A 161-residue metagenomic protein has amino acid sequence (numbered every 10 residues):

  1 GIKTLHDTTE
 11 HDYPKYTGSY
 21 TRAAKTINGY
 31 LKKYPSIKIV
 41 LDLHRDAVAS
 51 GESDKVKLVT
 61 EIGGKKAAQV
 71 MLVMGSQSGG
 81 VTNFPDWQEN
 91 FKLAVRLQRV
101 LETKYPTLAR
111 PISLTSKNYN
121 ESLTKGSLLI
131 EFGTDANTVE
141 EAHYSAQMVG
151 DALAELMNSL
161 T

Functional and structural regions predicted by a protein language model:
G1-V59: Catalytic-core regions of hydrolytic enzymes
I2-K3, Y34-I39, A67-Q69, T107-L108 (+1 more regions): Loop/turn elements at helix/coil->beta-strand transitions in domains of secreted/extracellular proteins
D7-E10, D42-D46, M74-Q77, S113-S116 (+1 more regions): Active-site-proximal beta-strand/loop segments in catalytic clefts of secreted hydrolases
T9-G18, I27-N28, L58, G79-Q88 (+1 more regions): Second-shell loop/turn segments in exported
T21-N28, F91-A94, Q98, S116 (+3 more regions): Extracytoplasmic/secreted envelope proteins and their assembly/folding machinery, especially bacterial periplasmic
V48-N83: A short, glycine/acidic-enriched catalytic loop
D86-S113: Active-site-adjacent substrate-binding region of metalloamidase/peptidase-like peptide-processing proteins
A109-T161: Active-site-adjacent mobile loop/cap segments within catalytic or ligand-binding domains
